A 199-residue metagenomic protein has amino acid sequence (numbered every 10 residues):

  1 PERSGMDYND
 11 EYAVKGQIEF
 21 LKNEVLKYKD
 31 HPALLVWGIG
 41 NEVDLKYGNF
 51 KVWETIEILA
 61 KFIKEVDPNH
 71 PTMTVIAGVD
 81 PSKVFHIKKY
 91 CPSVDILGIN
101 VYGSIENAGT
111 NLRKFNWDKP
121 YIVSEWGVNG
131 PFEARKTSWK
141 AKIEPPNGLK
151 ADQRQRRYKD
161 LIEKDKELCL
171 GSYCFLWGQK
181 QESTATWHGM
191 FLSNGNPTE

Functional and structural regions predicted by a protein language model:
P1-V94: Active-site mouth of glycoside hydrolases
E2-M6, I105, V128-P131: Short gly/pro/ser/thr-enriched loop/turn and capping motifs at secondary-structure boundaries
G16-F20, K51-T55, S104, L149-R157 (+1 more regions): Soluble or luminal CAZymes and related metallo-dependent hydrolases
E57-F85, G98-Y102, K119-P131, L170-W177: Aromatic-lined carbohydrate-recognition surfaces of secreted/lumenal glycan-active proteins
K61, T110, K159: Active-site phosphate/pyrophosphate- and oxyanion-stabilizing loops and adjacent acidic/basic residues in soluble
F85-I87, A108-F115: A short acidic, amphipathic alpha-helical/loop segment
C91-N100, I105: Acidic/histidine-rich catalytic cores of soluble enzymes
R113-E199: Substrate-binding clefts and catalytic carboxylate motifs of secreted carbohydrate-active enzymes
